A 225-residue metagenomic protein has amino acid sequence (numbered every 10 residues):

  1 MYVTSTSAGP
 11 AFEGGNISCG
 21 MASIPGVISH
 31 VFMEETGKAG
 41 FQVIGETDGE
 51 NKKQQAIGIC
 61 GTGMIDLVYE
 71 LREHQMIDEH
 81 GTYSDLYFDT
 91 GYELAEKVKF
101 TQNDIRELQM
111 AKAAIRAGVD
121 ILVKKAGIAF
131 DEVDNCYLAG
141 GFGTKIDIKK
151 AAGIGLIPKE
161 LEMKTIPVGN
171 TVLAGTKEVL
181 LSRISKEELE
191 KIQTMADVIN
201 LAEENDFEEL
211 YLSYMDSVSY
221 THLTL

Functional and structural regions predicted by a protein language model:
M1-E50, Q54-A56, T62, D147-G169: Glycine-rich phosphate-binding loop of actin/hexokinase-like ATP-binding domains
Y2, I128, Y137, G141-E190: Catalytic phosphate/nucleotide-handling subdomain of diverse soluble enzymes
M33, E46, Y69-I77, D120-G127 (+1 more regions): Generic secondary-structure signature for well-ordered alpha-helical cores
C60, E107-K112, K164-L173: Active-site nucleophile and cofactor-binding loops and adjacent substrate-binding regions of central metabolic enzymes
I65-A111: Gly/charged contiguous loops adjacent to phosphate- or pyrophosphate-bearing nucleotide/cofactor binding elements
S84-T90, E132-F142, I192-E203: A glycine-rich phosphate-binding loop feature that marks nucleotide/adenosyl-phosphate handling sites
Q109-D131: Phosphate/ATP-binding catalytic cores across multiple sugar-kinase/actin-like superfamilies, primarily ASKHA
T221-L225: Conserved small/polar residues in nucleotide/adenosyl-binding loops
